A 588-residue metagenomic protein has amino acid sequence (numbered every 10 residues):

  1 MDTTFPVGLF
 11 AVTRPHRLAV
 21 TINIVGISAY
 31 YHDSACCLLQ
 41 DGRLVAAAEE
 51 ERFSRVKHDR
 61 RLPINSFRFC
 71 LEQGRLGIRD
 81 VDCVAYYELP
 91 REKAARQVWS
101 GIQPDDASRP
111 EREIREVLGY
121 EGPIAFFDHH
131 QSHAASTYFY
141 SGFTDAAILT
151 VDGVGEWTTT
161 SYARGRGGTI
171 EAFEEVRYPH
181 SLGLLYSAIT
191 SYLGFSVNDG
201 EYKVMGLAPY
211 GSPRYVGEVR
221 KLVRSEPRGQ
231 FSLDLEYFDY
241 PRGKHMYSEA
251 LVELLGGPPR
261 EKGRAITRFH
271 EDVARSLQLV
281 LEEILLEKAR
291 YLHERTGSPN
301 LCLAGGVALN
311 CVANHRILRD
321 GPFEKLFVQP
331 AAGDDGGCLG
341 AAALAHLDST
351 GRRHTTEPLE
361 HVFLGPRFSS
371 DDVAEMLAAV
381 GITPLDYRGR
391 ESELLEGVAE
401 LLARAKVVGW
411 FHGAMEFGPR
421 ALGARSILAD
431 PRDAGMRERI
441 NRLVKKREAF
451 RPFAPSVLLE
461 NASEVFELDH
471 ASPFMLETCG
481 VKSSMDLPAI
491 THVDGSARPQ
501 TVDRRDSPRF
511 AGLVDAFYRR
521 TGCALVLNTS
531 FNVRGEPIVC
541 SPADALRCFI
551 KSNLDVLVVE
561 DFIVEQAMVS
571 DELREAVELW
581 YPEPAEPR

Functional and structural regions predicted by a protein language model:
I24, Y30-E49, S54-K57, D105 (+8 more regions): Flexible beta->alpha loop and helix N-cap segments adjacent to enzyme active/binding sites
R52-L76, L285: N-terminal phosphate-binding loop and adjacent alpha-helix
R68-D82, A289-T296: Phosphate/pyrophosphate-binding loops at sites that engage ATP/ADP/AMP, CoA/4′-phosphopantetheine, polyphosphate
L76-E113, A135-S136: Short beta-strand-loop/turn "lid" adjacent to the catalytic site in phosphate-handling enzymes
G77-L89, A125, G297-G305, G409: Short glycine-rich phosphate-binding loop at a beta-alpha junction
R275-L301: Phosphate/ATP-binding catalytic cores across multiple sugar-kinase/actin-like superfamilies, primarily ASKHA
